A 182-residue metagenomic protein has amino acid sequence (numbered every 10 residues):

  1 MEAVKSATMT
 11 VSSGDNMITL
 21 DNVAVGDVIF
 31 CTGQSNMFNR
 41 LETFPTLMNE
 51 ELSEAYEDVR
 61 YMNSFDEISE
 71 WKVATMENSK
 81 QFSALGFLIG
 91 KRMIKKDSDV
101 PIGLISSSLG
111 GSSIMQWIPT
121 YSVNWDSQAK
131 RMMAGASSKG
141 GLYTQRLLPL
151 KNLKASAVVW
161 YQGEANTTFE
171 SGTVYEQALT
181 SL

Functional and structural regions predicted by a protein language model:
M1-L182: Cell-envelope and extracellular/periplasmic
